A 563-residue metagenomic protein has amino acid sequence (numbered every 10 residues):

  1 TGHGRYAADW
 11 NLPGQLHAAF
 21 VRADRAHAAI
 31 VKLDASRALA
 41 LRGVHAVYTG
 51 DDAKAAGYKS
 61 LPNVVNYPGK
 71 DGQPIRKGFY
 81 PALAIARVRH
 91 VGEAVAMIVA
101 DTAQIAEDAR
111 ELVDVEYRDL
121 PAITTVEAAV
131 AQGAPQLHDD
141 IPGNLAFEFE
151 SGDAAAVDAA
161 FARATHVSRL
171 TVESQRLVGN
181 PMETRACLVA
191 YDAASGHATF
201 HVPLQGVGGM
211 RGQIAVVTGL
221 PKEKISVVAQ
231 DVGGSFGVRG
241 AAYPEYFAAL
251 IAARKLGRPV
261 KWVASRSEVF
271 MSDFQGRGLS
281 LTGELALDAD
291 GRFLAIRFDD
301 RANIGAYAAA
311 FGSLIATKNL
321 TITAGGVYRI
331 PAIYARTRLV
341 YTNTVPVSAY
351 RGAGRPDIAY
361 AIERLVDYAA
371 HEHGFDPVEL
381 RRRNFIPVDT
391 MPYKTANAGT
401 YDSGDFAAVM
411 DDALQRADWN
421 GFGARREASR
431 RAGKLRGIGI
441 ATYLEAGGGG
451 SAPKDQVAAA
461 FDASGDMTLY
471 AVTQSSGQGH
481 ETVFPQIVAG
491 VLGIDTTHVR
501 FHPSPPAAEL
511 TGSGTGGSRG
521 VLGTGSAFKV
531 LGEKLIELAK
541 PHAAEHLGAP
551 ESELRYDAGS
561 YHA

Functional and structural regions predicted by a protein language model:
T1-P142, F147, V167: Flexible, low-hydrophobicity surface segments
A7-D9, S36, I85-V88, V157-D158 (+8 more regions): A generic local secondary-structure boundary/capping motif
V64-Q104, G237-A289, V347-A369, K394-D418 (+1 more regions): Glycine-rich and small/hydrophobic secondary-structure elements
G78, R89, I105-T125, L170 (+4 more regions): Gly/Pro-rich active-site capping loops and adjacent beta-alpha segments that organize cofactor/substrate pockets
A134-T218, F385-D466, Q486: Helix-loop-helix junctions that connect adjacent transmembrane helices in secondary transporters/permeases, recognized
K224-D231, V263-A264, F501-P503: Glycine- and acidic-rich phosphate- and metal-coordinating loops
D376-N384: Short, well-structured alpha-helical segments that form the helix of a local strand-helix-strand
